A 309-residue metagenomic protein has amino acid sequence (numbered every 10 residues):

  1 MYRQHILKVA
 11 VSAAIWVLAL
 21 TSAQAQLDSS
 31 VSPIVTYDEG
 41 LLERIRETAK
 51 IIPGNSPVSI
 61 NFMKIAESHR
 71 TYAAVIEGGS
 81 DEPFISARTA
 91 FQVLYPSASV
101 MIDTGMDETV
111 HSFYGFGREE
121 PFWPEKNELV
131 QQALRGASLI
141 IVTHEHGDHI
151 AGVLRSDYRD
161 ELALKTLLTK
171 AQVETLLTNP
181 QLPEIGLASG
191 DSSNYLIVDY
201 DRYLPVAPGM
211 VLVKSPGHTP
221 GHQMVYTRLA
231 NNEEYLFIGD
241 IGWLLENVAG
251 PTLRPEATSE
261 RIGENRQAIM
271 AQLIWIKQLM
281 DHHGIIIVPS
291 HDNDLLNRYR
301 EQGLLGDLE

Functional and structural regions predicted by a protein language model:
M1-A10: Bacterial N-terminal signal peptides that target proteins for export
A10-A19: Bacterial N-terminal signal peptides
A23-A25: Boundary at the C-terminal end of the N-terminal hydrophobic targeting segment
I45-I52, E125-G136, D160-K214, R261-G284: Metallo-beta-lactamase
E67-L139: Pre-active-site segment of Zn-dependent metallo-hydrolases
T104-M106, E145, H218-T219, G239-I241 (+1 more regions): Active-site metal-binding loops of divalent metal-dependent hydrolases
E120-V130, E233-E309: Cap/insert and terminal regions of metallo-dependent hydrolase folds
A137-D148: Metallo-beta-lactamase
